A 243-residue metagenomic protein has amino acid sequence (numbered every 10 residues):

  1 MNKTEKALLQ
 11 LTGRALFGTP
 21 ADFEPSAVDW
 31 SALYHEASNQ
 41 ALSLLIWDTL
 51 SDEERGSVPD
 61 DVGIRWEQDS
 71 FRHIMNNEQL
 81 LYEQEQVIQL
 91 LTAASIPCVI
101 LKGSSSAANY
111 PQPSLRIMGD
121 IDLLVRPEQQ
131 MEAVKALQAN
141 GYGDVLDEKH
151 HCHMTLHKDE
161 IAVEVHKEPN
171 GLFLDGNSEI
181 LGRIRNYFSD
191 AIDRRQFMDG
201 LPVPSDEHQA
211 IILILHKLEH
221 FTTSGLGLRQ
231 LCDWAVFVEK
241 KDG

Functional and structural regions predicted by a protein language model:
M1-G119, V125-G243: Conserved NTP-donor binding/palm subdomain of two-metal-ion nucleotidyltransferases/polymerases, i.e., the charged
